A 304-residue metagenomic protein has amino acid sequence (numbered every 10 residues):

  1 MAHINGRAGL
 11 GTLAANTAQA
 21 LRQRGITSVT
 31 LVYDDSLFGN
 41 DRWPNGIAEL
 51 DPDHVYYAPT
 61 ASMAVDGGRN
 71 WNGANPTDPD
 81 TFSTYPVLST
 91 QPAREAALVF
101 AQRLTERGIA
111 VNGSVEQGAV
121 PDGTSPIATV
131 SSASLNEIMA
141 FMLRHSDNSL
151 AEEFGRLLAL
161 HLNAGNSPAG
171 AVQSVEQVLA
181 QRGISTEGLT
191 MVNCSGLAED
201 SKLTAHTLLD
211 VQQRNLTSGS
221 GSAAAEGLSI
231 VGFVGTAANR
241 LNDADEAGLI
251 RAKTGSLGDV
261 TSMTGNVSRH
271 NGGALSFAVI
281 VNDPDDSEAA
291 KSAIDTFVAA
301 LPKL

Functional and structural regions predicted by a protein language model:
M1-S62, G67: Periplasmic/cell-envelope proteins involved in peptidoglycan metabolism and beta-lactam response
N5, L88-P92, D285, A289: Short alpha-helix boundary/capping segments
L10-A18, A93-L98, I294, V298: Short, hydrophobic/amphipathic alpha-helical packing segments that form internal helix faces or helix-helix interfaces
T30-V32, S62-A64, L150-E153, T190 (+1 more regions): Structural recognition of the beta-strand scaffold that forms the well-ordered cores of secreted hydrolase catalytic
D35-P44, E49, I109-G123, V231: Short, glycine/proline-biased beta-turn/loop segments that scaffold the active-site neighborhood
V65-S222: A small/polar active-site loop signature that marks catalytic segments
A159-L304: Small-residue-rich helix-loop
